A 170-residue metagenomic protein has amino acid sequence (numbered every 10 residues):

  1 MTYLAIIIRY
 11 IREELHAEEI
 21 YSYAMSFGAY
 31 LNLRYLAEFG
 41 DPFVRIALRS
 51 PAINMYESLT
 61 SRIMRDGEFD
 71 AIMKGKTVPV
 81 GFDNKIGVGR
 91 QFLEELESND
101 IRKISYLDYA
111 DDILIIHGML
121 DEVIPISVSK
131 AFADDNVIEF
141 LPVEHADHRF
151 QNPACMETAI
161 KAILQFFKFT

Functional and structural regions predicted by a protein language model:
M1-E14: Alpha/beta-hydrolase active-site loop
Y3, L31, V128: Conserved cofactor-binding/catalytic machinery of classical short-chain dehydrogenase/reductase
A5, S22-A24: Gly/lys/ser-thr-rich phosphate-binding loops in alpha/beta enzymes that coordinate phosphoanhydride or phosphate groups
I11-L15, F167-T170: Hydrophobic pocket-lining residues that define ligand/cofactor binding sites across diverse proteins
E13-L15, F39-P42: Short helix-capping segments at alpha-helix termini
Y21, P42-A131, D135-P142, D147-F150 (+2 more regions): The alpha/beta-hydrolase serine catalytic core
A24-G28, N32: Gly/Ala-rich beta-loop-alpha elbow adjacent to hydrolase catalytic centers
R34-E38, A131: Active-site signature of alpha/beta-hydrolase-fold catalytic machinery across serine- and Asp/Cys-nucleophile hydrolases
